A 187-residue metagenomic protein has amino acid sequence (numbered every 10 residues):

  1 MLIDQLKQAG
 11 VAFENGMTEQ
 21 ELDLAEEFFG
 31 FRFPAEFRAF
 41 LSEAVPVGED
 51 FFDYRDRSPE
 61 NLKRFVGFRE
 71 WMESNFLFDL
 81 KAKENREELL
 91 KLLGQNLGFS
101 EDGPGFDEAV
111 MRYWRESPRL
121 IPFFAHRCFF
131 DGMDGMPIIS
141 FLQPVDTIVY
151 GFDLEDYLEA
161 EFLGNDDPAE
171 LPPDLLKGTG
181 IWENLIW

Functional and structural regions predicted by a protein language model:
M1-R115, I121, A125: A surface-exposed partner-binding patch
M1-V11, E170-L176, W187: N-terminal intrinsically disordered, low-complexity tails enriched in polar/charged
V47, H126-F129, V145-I148: Short loop/turn segments at secondary-structure transitions that flank enzyme active sites
D102, D131, Y150-F152: Ligand-binding pocket scaffold of soluble enzyme catalytic domains
E108-A109, A125, D131-I138: A short secondary-structure junction signal
R115-E116, M133: Short gly/pro-enriched beta-turn/loop segments at secondary-structure junctions
L120-I121, R127-G132, Y157: C-terminal intrinsically disordered extensions
G135-I186: Glycine-rich, aromatic-bearing surface loops/beta-hairpins
